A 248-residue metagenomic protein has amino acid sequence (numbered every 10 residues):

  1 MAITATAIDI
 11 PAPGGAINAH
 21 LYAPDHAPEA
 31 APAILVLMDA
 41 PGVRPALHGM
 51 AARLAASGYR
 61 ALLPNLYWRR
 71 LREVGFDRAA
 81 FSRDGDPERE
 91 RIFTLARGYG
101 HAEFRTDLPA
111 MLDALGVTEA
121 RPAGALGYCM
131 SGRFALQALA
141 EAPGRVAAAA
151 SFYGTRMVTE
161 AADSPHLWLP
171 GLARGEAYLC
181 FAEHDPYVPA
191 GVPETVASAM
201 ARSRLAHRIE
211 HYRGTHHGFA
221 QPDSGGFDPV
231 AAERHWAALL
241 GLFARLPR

Functional and structural regions predicted by a protein language model:
M1-R248: N-terminal cap/leader regions of alpha/beta-hydrolase-fold enzymes, predominantly small-molecule hydrolases
